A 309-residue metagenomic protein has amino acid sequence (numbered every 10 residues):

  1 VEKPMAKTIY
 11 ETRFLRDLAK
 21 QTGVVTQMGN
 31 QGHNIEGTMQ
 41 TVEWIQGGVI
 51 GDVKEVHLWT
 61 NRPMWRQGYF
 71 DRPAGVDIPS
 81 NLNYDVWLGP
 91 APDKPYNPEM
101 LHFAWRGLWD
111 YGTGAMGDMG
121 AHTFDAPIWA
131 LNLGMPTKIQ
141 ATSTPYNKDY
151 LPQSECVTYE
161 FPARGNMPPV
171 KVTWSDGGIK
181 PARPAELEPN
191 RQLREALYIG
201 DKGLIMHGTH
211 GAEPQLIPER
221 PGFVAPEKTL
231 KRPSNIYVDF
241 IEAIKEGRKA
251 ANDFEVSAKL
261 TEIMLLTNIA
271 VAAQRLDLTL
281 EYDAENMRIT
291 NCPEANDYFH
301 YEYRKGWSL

Functional and structural regions predicted by a protein language model:
V1-N34, G48, D277: Beta-strand-loop-alpha-helix segment that lines the small-molecule cofactor/substrate pocket of alpha/beta enzymes
Q40, D52, H57-N61, R66-Q215 (+2 more regions): Contiguous beta-strand/loop segments that form the cofactor/metal-binding neighborhood of enzyme cores
